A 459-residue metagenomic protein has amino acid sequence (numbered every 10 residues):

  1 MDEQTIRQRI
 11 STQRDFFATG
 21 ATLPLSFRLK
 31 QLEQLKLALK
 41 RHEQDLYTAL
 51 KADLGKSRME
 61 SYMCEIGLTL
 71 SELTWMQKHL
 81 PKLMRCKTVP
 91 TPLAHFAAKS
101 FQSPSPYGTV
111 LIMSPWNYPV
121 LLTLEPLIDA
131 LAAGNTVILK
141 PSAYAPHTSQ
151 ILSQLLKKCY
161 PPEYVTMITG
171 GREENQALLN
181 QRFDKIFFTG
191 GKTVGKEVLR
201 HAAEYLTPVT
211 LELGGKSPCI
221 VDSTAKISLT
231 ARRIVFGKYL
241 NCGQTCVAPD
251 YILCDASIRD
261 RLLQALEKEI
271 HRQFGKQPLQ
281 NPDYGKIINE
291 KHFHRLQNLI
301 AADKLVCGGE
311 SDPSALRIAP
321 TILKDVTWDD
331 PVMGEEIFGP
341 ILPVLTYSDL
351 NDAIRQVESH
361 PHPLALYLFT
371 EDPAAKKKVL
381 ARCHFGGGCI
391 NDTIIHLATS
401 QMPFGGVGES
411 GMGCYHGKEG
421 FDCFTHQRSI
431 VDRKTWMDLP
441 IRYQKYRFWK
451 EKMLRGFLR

Functional and structural regions predicted by a protein language model:
M1-F101: N-terminal Rossmann-like NAD(P)+-binding subdomain of aldehyde/semialdehyde dehydrogenases
E3-I6, L25, E43, I227 (+3 more regions): Residues at or immediately preceding the N-termini of alpha-helices
F17, A21, K36-L39, E43 (+13 more regions): Structural signal for hydrophobic packing residues in well-ordered secondary-structure cores of soluble enzyme domains
L23-P24, I220, R317-R459: Conserved C-terminal structural/oligomerization subdomain of aldehyde/semialdehyde dehydrogenase
R28, L73, G134, V165 (+7 more regions): Residue-level signal for inorganic ion chemistry
L93-L229: Rossmann-like NAD(P) dinucleotide-binding subdomain of oxidoreductase/dehydrogenase enzymes
Y160, T193-W328, I390, F457-L458: ALDH superfamily catalytic-core signature
